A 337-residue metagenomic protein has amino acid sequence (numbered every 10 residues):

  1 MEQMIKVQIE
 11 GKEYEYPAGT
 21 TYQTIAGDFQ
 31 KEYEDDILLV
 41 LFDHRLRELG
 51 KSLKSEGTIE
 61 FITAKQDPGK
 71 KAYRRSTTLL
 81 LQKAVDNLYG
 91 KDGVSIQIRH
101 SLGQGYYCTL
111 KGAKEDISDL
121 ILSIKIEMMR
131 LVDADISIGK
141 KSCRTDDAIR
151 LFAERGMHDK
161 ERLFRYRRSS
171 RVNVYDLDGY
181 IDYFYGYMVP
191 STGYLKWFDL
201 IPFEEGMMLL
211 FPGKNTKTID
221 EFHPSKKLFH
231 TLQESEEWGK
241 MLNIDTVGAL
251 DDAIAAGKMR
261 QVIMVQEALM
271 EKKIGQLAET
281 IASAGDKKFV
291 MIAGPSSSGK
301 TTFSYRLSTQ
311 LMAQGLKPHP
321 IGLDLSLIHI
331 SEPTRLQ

Functional and structural regions predicted by a protein language model:
M1-T78, K83-L102, A113-K114, I126-E127: Ubiquitin-like/PB1-type beta-grasp interaction modules and other compact soluble beta-rich domains
K51-K54, T58-A72, A84, D92-G103 (+1 more regions): Auxiliary tRNA-acceptor-end handling modules of aminoacyl-tRNA synthetases
I292: Hydrophobic anchor at the beta1->P-loop junction of P-loop NTPases
S297: Walker A (P-loop) phosphate-binding loop of P-loop NTPases
K300: Conserved lysine of the Walker
F303, L307: Hydrophobic positions on the alpha1 helix immediately C-terminal to the Walker A/P-loop
Q314-L327: Short beta-strand-centered segment that lines the nucleotide-binding/catalytic pocket of NTP-utilizing
I328-Q337: Single conserved hydrophobic/aromatic residue that forms the stacking wall/gate of nucleotide- or nucleobase-binding
